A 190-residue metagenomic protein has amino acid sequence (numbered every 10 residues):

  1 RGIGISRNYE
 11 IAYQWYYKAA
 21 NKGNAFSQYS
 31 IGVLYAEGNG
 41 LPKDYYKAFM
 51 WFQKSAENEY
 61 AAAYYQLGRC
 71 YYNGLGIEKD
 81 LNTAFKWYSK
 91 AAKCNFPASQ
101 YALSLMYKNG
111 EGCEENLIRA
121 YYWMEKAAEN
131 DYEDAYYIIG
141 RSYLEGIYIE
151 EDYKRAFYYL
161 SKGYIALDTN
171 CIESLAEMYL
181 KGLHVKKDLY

Functional and structural regions predicted by a protein language model:
R1, I5, S30-E37, Q66-N73 (+4 more regions): Hydrophobic face of amphipathic alpha-helices that form TPR/SEL1-like repeat modules and related alpha-solenoid
I3-R7, N21, Y35, N39-K43 (+9 more regions): Short coil/turn and helix-start
N95, A127, D131-I138, L160 (+2 more regions): Alpha-helical tetratricopeptide repeat
